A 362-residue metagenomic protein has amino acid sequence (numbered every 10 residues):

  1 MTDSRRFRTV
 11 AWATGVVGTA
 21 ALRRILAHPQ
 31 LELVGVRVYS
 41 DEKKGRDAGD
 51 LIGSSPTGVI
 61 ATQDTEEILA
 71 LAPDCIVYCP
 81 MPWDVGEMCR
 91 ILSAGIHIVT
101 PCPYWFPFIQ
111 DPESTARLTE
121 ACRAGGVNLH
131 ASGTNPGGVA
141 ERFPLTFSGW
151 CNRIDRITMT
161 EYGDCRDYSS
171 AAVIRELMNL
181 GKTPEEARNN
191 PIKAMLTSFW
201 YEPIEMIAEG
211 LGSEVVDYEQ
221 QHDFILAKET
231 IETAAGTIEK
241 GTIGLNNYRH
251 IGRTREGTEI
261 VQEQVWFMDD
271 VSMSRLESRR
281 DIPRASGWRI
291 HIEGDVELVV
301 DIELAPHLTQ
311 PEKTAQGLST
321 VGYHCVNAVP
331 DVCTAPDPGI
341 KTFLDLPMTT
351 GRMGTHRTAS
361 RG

Functional and structural regions predicted by a protein language model:
M1-S93, G212, G317: N-terminal glycine-/serine-/threonine-rich beta1-alpha1-beta2 phosphate-ribose binding loop of Rossmann-like
R8, W12, S148-E277, S286-W288 (+1 more regions): Active-site-lining helix/loop region of Rossmann-like oxidoreductase modules
W12, V16, A20, Q63 (+8 more regions): Conserved active-site and cofactor/substrate-binding residues in soluble primary-metabolism enzymes
H97-V99: A short hydrophobic/small-residue beta-strand
P101-P103, G133: Short beta->alpha connector loops at strand-helix junctions that form conserved, small/polar/Pro-enriched
P103-V127: Rossmann-fold NAD(P)-binding glycine/threonine-rich loop
G125-R153, E161-Y162, K313, L318-G322 (+1 more regions): Adenosine-phosphate binding glycine-rich loop
T233-G362: C-terminal active-site/capping subdomain that shapes the small-molecule cofactor and substrate pocket of enzyme
